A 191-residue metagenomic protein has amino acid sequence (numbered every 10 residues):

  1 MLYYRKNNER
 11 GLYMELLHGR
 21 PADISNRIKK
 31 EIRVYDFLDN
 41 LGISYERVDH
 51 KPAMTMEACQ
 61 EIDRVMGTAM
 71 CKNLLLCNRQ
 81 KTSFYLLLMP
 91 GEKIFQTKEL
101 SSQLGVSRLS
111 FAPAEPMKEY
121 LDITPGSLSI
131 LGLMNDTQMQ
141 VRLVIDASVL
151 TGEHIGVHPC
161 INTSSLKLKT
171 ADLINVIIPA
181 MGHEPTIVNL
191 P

Functional and structural regions predicted by a protein language model:
L2-P191: Extended, low-hydrophobicity, polar/charged segments
